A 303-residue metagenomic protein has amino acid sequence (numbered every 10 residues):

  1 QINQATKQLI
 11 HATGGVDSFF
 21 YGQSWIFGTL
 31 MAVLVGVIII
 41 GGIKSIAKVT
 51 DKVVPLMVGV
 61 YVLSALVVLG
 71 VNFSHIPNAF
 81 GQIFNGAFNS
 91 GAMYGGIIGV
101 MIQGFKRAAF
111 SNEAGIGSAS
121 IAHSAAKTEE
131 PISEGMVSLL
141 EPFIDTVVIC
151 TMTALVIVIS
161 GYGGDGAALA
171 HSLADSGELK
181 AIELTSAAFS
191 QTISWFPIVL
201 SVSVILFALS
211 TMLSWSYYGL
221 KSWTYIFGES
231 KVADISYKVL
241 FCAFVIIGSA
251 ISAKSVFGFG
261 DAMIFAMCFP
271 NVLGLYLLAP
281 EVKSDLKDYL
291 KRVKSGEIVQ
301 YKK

Functional and structural regions predicted by a protein language model:
Q1-D17, K180-T185, I205-F227, L240-I246 (+1 more regions): Hydrophobic transmembrane alpha-helices that form the core helical bundles of multi-pass secondary transporters
Q1-N3, K7, F27-G36, G70-S74 (+3 more regions): Hydrophobic, membrane-embedded alpha-helices of multi-pass small-molecule transporters
Q4-L9, Q23-V71, I76, F80-F84 (+3 more regions): Membrane-interface loop-to-helix entry segments
T13-G41, V60, L200-V202, K231-S249: Transmembrane alpha-helical segments of multi-pass small-molecule transport proteins
S18-G22, T128-I144, E229-K238: Membrane-interface alpha-helices at helix entry/exit sites of multi-pass transporters
F27-L30, V60, G91-S111, V148-T151 (+5 more regions): Select transmembrane alpha-helical segments in multipass membrane proteins
S64-Q82, A92-G95, A125-A126, L140 (+1 more regions): Extracellular/periplasmic helix-exit of transmembrane alpha-helices
A233-K287, V299-K303: A generic transmembrane alpha-helix motif of multi-pass inner-membrane proteins
